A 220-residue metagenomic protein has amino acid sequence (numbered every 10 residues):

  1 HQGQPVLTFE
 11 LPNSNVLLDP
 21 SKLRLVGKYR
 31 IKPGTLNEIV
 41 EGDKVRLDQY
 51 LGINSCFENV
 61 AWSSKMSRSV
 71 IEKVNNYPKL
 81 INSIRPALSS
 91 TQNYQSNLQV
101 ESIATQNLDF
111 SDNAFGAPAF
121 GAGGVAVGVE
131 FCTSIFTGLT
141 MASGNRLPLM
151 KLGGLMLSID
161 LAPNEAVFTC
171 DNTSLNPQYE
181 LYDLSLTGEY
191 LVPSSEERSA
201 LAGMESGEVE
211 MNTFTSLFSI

Functional and structural regions predicted by a protein language model:
H1-I220: Short, low-complexity Pro/Thr/Gly
